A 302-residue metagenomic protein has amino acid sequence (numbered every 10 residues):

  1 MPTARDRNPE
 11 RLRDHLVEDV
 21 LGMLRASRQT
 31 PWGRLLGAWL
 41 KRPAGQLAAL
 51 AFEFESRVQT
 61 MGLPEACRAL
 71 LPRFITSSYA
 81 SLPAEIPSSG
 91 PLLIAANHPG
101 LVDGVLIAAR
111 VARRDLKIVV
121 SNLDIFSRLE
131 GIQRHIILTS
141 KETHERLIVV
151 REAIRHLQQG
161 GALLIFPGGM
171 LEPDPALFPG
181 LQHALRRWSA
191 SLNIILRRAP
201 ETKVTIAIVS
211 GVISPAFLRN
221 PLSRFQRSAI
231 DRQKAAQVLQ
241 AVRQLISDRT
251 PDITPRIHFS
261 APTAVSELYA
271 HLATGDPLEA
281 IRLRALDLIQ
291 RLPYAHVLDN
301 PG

Functional and structural regions predicted by a protein language model:
M1-L92, V102-L106, R113: Membrane-anchoring hydrophobic helices of lipid-metabolizing enzymes
G90-A96, L116, G160-P167, T202: Generic beta-sheet signal
L92-H144: Catalytic core of membrane glycerolipid acyltransferases/transacylases, capturing the structured, soluble-facing
H98-V102, M170-E172, V212: Gly/Ser/Thr-rich loops at beta-strand to alpha-helix junctions that form or flank small-molecule/cofactor-binding
V105-L106, L129-G131, I148-V149, P167 (+2 more regions): A short secondary-structure junction signal
V149-Q159: Short amphipathic alpha-helices and their capping/turn segments at secondary-structure boundaries
P173-A270: A cross-family acyltransferase "interaction/gating" segment
V265-G302: C-terminal/domain-terminus segments
